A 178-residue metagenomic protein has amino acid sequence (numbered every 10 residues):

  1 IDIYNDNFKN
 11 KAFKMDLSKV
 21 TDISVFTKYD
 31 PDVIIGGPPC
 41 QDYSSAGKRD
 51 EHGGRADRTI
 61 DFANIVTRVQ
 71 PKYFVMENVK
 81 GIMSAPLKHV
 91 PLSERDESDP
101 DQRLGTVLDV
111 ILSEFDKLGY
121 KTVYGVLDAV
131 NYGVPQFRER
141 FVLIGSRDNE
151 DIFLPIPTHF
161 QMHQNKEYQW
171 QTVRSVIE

Functional and structural regions predicted by a protein language model:
I1-K19: SAM cofactor-binding core of SAM-dependent methyltransferases, primarily the Rossmann-like beta-alpha-beta module
M15, I34-G36, M76: Redox-cofactor binding/interface segments in oxidoreductases and associated redox assembly factors
V20-P31, Y43-E178: Class I S-adenosyl-L-methionine
P39: Short glycine-/small-residue-rich Rossmann-like dinucleotide-binding loops
